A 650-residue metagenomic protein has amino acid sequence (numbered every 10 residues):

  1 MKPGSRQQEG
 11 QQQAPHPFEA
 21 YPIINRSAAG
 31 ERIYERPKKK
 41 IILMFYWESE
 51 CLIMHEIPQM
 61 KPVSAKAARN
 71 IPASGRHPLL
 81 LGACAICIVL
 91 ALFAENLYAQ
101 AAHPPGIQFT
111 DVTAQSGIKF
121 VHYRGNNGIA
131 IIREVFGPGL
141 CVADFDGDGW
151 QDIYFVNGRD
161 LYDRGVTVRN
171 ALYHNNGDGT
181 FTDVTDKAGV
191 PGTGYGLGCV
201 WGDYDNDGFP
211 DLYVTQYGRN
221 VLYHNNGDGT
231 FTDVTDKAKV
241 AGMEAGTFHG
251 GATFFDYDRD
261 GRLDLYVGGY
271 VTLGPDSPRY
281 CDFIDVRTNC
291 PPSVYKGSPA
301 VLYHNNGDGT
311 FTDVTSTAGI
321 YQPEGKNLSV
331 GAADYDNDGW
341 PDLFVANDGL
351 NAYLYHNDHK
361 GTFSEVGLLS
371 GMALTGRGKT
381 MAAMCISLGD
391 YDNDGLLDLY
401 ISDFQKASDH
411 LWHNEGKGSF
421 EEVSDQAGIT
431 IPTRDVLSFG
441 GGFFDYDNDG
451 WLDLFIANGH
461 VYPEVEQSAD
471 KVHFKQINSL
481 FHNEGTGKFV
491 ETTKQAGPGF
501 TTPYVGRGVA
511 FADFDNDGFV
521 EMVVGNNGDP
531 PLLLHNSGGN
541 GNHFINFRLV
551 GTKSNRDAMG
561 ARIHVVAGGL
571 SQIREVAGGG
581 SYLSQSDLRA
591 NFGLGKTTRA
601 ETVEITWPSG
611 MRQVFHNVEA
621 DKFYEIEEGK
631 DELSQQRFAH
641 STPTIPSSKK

Functional and structural regions predicted by a protein language model:
G4-Q13: Short, charge-rich patches within N-terminal targeting peptides
G82-N96: Bacterial N-terminal signal peptides
Q100-Q108, N126, I431, D470-S479 (+1 more regions): Gly/Ser/Thr/Pro-enriched helix-cap/hinge segments flanking short amphipathic alpha-helices
I118-G139, V166, A188-V200, V240-T253 (+8 more regions): Repeat-based blade/solenoid architectures
G137-G147, H174, Y195-P210, H224 (+10 more regions): Beta-propeller blade termini
I153-N157, D207-Q216, L265-G269, D342-N347 (+5 more regions): Hydrophobic beta-strand segments that make up the repeating blades of beta-propeller and related beta-repeat
V156-V166, G269-Y295, A457-H473: Short, conserved, GDST-rich strand-edge loop motifs in beta-rich repeat architectures
T185-V200, T215-Y257, V267-S293, G297-P299 (+1 more regions): Asp-box/WD-like beta-propeller blade repeats and closely related beta-sheet repeat scaffolds
